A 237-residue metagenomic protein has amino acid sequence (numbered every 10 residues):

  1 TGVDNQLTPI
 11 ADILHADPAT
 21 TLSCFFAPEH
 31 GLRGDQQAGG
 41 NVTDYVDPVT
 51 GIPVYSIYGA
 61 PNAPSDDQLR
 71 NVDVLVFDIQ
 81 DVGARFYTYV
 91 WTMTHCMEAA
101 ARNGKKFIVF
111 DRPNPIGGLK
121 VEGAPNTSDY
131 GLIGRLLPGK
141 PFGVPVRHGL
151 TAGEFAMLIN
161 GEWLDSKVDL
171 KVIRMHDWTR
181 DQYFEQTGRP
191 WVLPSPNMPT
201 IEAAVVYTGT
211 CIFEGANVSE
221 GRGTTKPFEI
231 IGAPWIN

Functional and structural regions predicted by a protein language model:
T1-T20: N-terminal phosphate-binding or glycine-rich loops at protein starts, especially the Walker A/P-loop of NTPases
Q6-T8, L132, L137, P141-N237: C-terminal and late-domain segments of enzyme folds
A19-T20, A100-K106: A short helix->loop->beta-strand "cap" motif at the edges of active sites that frequently abuts
T21-E29: Short internal beta-strands
G34-A38, I108-I133: Glycine-rich, charge-decorated loop segments at or immediately adjacent to ligand/cofactor-binding or catalytic sites
V42-V72, A84: Glycine-rich oxoanion-binding loops at beta->alpha junctions
D73-V82, I108-D111: Short acidic catalytic loops
D81-M93: Glycine/threonine-rich flexible loop motifs
